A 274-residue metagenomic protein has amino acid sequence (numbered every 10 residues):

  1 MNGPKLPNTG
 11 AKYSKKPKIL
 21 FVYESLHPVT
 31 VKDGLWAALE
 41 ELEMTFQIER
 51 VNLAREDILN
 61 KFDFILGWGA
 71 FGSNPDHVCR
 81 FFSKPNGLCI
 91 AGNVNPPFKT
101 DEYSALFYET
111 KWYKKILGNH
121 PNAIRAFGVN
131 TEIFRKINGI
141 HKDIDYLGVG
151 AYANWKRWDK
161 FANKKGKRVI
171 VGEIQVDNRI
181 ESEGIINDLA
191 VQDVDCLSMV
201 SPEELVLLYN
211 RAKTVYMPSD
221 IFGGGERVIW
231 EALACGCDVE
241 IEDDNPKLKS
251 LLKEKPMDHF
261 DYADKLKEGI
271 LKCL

Functional and structural regions predicted by a protein language model:
M1-C79, E226, E240-Y262, K272-L274: N-terminal pre-catalytic "stem/leader" segment of glycosyltransferase-like enzymes
V29-L42, H141-P202: Conserved catalytic-core segment of nucleotide-activated headgroup transferases in glycan assembly
F64-F71, V78-P96, A105-F107: Active-site proximal beta-strand in glycosyltransferases
V94-A123: A short, active-site helix/loop in glycosyltransferases that binds the activated sugar's phosphate group
R125-D143, N154-K156: Acidic anion/phosphate-binding donor-loop and adjacent secondary structure in glycosyltransferase catalytic cores
S201-A212, A234: Short acidic alpha-helix that forms the nucleotide-activated donor recognition element in Leloir-type transferases
N210-G224, C237: Acidic donor-binding loop of glycosyltransferase active sites
G225-A234, V239: A short, glycine- and acidic-residue-rich donor-binding loop in the catalytic cores of nucleotide-sugar-dependent
